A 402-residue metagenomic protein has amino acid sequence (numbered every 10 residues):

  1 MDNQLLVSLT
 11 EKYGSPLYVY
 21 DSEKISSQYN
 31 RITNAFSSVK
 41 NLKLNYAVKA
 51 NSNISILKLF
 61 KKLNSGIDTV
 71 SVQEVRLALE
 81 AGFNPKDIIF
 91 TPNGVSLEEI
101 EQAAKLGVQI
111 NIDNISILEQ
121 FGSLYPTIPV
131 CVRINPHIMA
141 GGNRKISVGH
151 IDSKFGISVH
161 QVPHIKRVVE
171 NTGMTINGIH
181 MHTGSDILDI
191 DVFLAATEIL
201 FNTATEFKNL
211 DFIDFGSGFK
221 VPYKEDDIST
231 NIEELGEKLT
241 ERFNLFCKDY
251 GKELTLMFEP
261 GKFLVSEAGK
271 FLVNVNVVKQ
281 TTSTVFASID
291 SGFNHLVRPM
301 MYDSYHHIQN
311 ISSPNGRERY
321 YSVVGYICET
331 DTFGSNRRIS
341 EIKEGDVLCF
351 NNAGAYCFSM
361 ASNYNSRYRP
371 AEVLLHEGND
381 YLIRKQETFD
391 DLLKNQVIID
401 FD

Functional and structural regions predicted by a protein language model:
M1-Q109, I115-I128, D152, R167-T175 (+3 more regions): A charged N-terminal "starter" segment
L5, D21-K24, Q28, I32 (+18 more regions): General structural feature for long, well-ordered alpha-helical segments within catalytic domains of soluble enzymes
L5, E253-D402: Charged (often Lys/Glu-rich) extended helix/loop segments that serve as interaction or gating elements
I25, K49, S71, A103 (+6 more regions): Conserved, mostly hydrophobic/aromatic
V48-S52, Q73-E74, G94-S96, N114-S116 (+6 more regions): Active-site-proximal loop/turn and secondary-structure-junction residues that shape catalytic pockets, frequently
G66, I89, N111, C131-R133 (+8 more regions): Structured core elements
T127-M139: Glycine-rich, aromatic-flanked loop segments that form ligand/cofactor-binding clefts across common enzyme folds
P136-V277, G334, I339, N365 (+1 more regions): Active-site loop/helix belt of alpha/beta enzymes
